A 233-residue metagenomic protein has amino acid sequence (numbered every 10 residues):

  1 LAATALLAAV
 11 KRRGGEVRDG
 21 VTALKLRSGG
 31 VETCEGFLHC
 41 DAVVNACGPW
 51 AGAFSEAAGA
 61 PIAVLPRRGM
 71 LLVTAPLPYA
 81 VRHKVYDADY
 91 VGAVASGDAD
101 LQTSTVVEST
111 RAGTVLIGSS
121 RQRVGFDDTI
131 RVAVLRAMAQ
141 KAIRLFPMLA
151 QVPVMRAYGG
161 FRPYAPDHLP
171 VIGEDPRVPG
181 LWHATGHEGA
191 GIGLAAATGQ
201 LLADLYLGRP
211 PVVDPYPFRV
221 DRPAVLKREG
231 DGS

Functional and structural regions predicted by a protein language model:
L1-D41: Helical element adjacent to the flavin cofactor pocket in flavoenzyme catalytic cores
L1-R13, S120-V124, P179, T185-H187: Helix-loop-beta segment of a Rossmann-like dinucleotide-binding subdomain
V17-D19, N45, V64, H183: General beta-strand structural signal in soluble alpha/beta enzymes
G30-E32, V115-L116, V171, W182-H183: General beta-strand recognition
C34-F37, G113, A190: Short acidic/polar mixed-charge low-complexity motifs
L38-W50, F54, G199: Short hydrophobic core segments
C47-P176: Active-site substrate-recognition segment that forms the wall of the catalytic cavity or substrate channel
D127-S233: C-terminal catalytic lobe of FAD-dependent flavoproteins
